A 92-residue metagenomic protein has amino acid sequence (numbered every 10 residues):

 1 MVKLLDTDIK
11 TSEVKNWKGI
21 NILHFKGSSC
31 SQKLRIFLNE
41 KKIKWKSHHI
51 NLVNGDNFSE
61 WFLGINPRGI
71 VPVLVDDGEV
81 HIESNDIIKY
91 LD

Functional and structural regions predicted by a protein language model:
M1-D92: GST-like domain detector, emphasizing the conserved glutathione-binding G-site in the N-terminal thioredoxin-like
